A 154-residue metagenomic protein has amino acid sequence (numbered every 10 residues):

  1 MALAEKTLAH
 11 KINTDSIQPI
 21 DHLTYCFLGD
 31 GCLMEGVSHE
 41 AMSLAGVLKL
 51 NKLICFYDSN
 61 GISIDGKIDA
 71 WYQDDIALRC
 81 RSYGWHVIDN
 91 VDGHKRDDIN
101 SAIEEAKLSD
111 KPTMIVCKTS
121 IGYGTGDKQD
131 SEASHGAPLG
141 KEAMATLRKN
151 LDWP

Functional and structural regions predicted by a protein language model:
M1-P154: Glycine-rich ThDP/TPP pyrophosphate-binding loop and its adjacent helix/strand module within ThDP-dependent enzymes
